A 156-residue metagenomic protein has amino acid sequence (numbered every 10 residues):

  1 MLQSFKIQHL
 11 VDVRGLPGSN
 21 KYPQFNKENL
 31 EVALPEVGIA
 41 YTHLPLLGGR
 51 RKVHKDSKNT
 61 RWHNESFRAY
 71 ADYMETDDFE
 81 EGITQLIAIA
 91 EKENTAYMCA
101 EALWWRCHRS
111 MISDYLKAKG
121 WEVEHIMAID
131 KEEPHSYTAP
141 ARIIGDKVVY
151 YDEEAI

Functional and structural regions predicted by a protein language model:
M1-I156: Residues lining hydrophobic/aromatic ligand-binding pockets adjacent to catalytic sites
